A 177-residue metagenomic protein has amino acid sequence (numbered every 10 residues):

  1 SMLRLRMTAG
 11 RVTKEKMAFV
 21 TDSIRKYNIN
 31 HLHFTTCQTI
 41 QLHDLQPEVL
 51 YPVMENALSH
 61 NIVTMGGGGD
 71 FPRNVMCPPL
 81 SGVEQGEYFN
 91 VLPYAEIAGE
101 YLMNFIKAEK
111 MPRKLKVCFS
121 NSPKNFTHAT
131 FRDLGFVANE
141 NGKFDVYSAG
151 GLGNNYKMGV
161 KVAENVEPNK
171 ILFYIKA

Functional and structural regions predicted by a protein language model:
M2-F144: Small-residue-enriched alpha-helical segments and adjacent helix-cap loops that form tight helix-helix packing
F144-L152: FAD-binding subdomain of flavoenzyme oxidoreductases
L152-A177: Internal alpha/beta scaffold segment
